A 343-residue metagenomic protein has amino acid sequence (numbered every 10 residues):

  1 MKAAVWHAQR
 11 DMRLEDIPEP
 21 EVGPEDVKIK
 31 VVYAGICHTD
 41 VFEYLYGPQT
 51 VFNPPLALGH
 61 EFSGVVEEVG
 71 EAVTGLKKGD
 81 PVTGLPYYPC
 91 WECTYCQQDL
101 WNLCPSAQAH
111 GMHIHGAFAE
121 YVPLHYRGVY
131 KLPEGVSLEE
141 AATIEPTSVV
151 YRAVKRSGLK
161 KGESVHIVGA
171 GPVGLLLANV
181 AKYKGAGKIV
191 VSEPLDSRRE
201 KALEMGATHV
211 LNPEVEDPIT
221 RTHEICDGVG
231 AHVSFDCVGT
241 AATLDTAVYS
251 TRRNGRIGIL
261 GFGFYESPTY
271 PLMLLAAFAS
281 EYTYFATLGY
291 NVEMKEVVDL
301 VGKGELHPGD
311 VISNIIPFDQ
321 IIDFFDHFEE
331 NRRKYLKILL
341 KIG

Functional and structural regions predicted by a protein language model:
H7, P18-E19, N53-H60, H110-I114 (+1 more regions): Short Gly/Pro-enriched turn/cap motifs at secondary-structure boundaries
P20-A34, G47-T94, P133-G135: Glycine-rich beta-strand-centered segment in the early N-terminal region that forms part of a ligand/cofactor-binding
C90-V168: NAD(P)H dinucleotide-binding glycine-rich loop of Rossmann-like/cofactor-binding domains, especially the beta1-alpha1
V136-E216, T220: Mid-domain Rossmann-like dinucleotide-binding core that forms the NAD(H)/NADP(H) cofactor-binding site
S157, L203-T283: Glycine-rich cofactor phosphate-binding loops and adjacent beta1-alpha1 units of small-molecule cofactor enzyme domains
D245-Y249, N291-G343: C-terminal hydrophobic helical "lid"/dimerization subdomain of Rossmann-like NAD(P)H-dependent oxidoreductases
R256, Y270-D310: Rossmann-fold dehydrogenase core element
